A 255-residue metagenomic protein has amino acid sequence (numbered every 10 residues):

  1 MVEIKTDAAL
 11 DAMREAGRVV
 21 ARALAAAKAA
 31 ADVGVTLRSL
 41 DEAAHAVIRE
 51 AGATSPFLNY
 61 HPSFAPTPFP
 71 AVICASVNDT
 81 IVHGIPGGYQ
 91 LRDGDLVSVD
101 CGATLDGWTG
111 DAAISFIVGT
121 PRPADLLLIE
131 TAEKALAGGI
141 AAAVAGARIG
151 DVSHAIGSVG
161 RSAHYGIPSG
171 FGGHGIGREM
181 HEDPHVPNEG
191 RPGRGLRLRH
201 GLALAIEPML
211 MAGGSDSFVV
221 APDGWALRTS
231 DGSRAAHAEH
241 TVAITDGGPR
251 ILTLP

Functional and structural regions predicted by a protein language model:
M1-P255: Active-site neighborhoods and metal-handling regions in enzymes and metal-associated proteins
